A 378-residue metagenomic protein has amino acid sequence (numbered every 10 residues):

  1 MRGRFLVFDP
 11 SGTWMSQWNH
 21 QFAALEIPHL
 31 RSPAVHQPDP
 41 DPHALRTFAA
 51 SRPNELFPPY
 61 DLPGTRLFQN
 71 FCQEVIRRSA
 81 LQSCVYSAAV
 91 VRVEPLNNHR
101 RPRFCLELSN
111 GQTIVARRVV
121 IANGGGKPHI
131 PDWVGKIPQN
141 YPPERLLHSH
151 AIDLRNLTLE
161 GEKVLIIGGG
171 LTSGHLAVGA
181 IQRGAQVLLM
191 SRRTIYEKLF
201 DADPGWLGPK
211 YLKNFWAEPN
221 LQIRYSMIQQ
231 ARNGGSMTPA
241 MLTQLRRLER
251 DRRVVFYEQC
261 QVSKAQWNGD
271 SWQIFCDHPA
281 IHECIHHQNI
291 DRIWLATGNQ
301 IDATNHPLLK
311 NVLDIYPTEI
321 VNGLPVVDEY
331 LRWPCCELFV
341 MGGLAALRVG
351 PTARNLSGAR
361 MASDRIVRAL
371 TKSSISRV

Functional and structural regions predicted by a protein language model:
M1-G12, F57-V378: Flavin (primarily FAD) cofactor-binding/catalytic cores of flavoenzymes
M1-L30: N-terminal low-complexity, Ser/Thr- and acidic-residue-enriched intrinsically disordered segments
A24-N54, P204-L221: Flavin (FAD/FMN) cofactor-binding and adjacent substrate-gating region of FAD-dependent oxidoreductase domains
